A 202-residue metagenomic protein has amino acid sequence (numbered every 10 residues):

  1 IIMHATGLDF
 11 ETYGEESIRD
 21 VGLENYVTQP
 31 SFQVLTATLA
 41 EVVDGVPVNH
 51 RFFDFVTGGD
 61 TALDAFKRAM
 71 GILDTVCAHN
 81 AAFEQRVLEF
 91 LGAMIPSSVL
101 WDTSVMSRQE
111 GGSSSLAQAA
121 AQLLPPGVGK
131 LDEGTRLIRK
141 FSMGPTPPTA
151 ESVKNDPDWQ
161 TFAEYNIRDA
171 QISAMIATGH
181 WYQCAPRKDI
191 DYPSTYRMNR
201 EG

Functional and structural regions predicted by a protein language model:
I1-F32: Entry/capping segment at the start of metal-dependent catalytic domains with acidic active-site entry clusters
I1-I2, R68-D74: Flexible, charged surface loops at secondary-structure boundaries
I1-Y13, R168, S173, Y192-T195: RecB-family 4Fe-4S metal-dependent nuclease core
E11, E84, E201: Acidic-residue sensor for enzyme active/binding pockets
E16-R19, I176-G202: Common nucleic-acid-contacting/processivity interface regions adjacent to the catalytic cores of nucleic-acid enzymes
V27, D64-R68: Short, flexible, glycine/charge-rich loop motifs used to bind or transfer phosphoryl groups or to couple energy/partner
F32-V34, L39, V43-D64, L73-K188: Active-site-proximal helix-loop-helix substrate-binding element of RNase H-like nuclease domains
